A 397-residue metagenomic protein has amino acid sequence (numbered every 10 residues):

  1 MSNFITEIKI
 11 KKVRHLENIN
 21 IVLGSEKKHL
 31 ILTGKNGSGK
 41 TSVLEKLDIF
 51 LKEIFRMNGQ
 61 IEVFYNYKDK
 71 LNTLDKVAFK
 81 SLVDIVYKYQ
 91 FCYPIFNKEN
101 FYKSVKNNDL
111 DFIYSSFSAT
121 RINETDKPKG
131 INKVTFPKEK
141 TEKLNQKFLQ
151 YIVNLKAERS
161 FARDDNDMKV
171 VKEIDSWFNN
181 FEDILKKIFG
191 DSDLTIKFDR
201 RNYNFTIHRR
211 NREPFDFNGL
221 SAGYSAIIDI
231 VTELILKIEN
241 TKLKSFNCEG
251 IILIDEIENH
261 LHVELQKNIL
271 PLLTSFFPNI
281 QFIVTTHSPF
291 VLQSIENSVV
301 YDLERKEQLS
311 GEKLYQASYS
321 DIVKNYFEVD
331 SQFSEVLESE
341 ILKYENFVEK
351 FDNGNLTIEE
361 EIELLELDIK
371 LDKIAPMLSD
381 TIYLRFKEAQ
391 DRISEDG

Functional and structural regions predicted by a protein language model:
M1-R56, I207-Q332: Switch/communication elements of ASCE P-loop NTPase nucleotide-binding domains
S2, E142-S225, T232-S245: Extended helical coiled-coil dimerization/tether regions that scaffold and oligomerize large DNA-maintenance assemblies
S2, G24-E26, L314-G397: Acidic, Mg2+-coordinating catalytic modules of nucleic-acid enzymes
L47, L51-I54, N100-K106, F181-D193 (+4 more regions): Hydrophobic, Leu/Ile/Phe/Ala-enriched alpha-helical segments that form helix-helix packing faces
R56-N66: Short beta-strand-centered segment that lines the nucleotide-binding/catalytic pocket of NTP-utilizing
D75-I188, V323-Y326, Y344: Coupling/switch segment of ABC-type P-loop NTPase heads
E173-W177, A226, L265, V336-S339 (+1 more regions): Soluble or luminal CAZymes and related metallo-dependent hydrolases
